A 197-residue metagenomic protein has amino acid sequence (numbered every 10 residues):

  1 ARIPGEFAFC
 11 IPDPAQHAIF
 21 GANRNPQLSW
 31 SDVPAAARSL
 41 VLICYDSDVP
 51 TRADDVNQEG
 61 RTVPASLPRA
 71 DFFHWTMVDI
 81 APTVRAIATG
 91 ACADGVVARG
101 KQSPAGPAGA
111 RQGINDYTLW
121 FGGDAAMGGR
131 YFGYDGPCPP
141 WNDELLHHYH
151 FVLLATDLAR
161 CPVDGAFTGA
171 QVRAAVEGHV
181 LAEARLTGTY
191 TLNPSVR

Functional and structural regions predicted by a protein language model:
A1-R197: N-terminus-centered regions that define maturation/targeting leaders and the start of the first functional domain
